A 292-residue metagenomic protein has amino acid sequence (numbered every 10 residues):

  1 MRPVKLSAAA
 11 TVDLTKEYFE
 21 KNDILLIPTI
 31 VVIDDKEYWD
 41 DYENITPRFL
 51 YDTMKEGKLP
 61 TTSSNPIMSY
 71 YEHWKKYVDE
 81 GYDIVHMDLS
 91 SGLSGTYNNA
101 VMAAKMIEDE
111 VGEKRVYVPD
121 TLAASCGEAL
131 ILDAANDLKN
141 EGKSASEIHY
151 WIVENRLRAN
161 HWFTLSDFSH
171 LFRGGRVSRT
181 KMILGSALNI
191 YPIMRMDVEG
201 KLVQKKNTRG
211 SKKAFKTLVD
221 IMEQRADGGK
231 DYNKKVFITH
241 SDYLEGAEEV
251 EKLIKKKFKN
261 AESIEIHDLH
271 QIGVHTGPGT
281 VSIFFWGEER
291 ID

Functional and structural regions predicted by a protein language model:
R2-K5, T11-L25, I30, T96 (+5 more regions): Mixed-charge interfacial surface used for oligomerization/domain docking and macromolecular partner engagement
K5-S64, S69: N-terminal glycine-rich anion-binding loop in soluble enzyme alpha/beta folds
D34, G92, G200: Positions that flank functional sites
I45-Y51, W74, D79, M106: A short glycine/small-residue-enriched secondary-structure motif
K55-L93, N98, M102, H149: Glycine-rich phosphate- or other oxyanion-binding loops that anchor nucleotides, phosphorylated ligands
D88-S90, P119-L122: Short beta-strand->loop
